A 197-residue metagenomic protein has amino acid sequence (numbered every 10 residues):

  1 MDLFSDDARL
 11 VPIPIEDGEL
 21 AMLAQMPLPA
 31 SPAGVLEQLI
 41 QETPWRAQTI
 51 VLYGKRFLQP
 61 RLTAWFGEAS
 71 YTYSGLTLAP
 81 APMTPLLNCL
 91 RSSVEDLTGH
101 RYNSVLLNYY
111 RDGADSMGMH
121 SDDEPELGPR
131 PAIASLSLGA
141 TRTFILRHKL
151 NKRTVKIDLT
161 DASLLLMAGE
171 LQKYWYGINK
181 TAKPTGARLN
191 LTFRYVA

Functional and structural regions predicted by a protein language model:
M1-A197: Non-heme Fe(II) oxygenase metal-center motifs and adjacent flexible, charged/small-residue loops
